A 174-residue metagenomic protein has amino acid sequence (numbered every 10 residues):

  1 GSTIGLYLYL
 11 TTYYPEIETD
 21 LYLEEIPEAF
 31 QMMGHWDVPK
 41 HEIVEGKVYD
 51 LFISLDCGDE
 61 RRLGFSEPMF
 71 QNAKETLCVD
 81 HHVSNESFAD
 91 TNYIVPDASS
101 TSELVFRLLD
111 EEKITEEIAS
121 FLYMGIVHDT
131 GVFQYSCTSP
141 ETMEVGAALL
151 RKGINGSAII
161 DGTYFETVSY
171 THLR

Functional and structural regions predicted by a protein language model:
G1-V44: Anionic-ligand anchoring segments at beta-strand to alpha-helix junctions in alpha/beta enzyme folds, i.e., glycine
I4-L10, E86-R174: A structured phosphate/pyrophosphate-recognition subdomain
T19-L21, T76, L122: Hydrophobic/aromatic residues located in beta-strands of well-ordered beta-sheets within soluble catalytic
L23-E25, L55-G58, V79-H82, L108 (+3 more regions): Fold-independent oxyanion-binding glycine-rich loops and adjacent beta-strand/coil segments at enzyme active sites
F30, I53, V105: A residue-level signal for conserved active-site and pocket-lining positions in enzyme catalytic cores
M32-K40, L63-C78, G125-F133, D161-L173: Short secondary-structure transition/capping segments
W36-T91: Active-site cofactor/cluster-binding pocket
